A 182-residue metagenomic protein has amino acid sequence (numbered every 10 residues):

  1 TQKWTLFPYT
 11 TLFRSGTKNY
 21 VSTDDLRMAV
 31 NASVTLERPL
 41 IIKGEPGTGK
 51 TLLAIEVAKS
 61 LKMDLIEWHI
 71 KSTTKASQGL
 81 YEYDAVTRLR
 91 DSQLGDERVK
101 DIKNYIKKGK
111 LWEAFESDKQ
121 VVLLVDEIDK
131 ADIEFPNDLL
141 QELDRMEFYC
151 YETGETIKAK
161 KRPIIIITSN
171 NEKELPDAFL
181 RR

Functional and structural regions predicted by a protein language model:
T1-L12: Short, small-residue-biased leader/transition segments that mark boundaries at the very start of proteins
T10-L26: Dynamic helix-loop-helix/coil hinge segments at AAA+ ATPase domain boundaries and subdomain interfaces
L40-V86: Walker A/P-loop
M63-L65, D177-R182: A short helix-turn-beta junction within AAA+ P-loop NTPase domains corresponding to the substrate/partner-engaging
L80-D118: Short glycine-rich substrate-engagement loop in P-loop NTPases that contacts/grips substrate
Y105-I106, W112-Q120, C150-S169: AAA+/SF3 P-loop NTPase mechanochemical coupling elements
G109-K110, F115-L143, E174, L180-R181: Conserved AAA+/SF3 P-loop NTPase catalytic/coupling segment centered on the Walker-B
I128, R145-K161, K173-A178: Conserved Walker
